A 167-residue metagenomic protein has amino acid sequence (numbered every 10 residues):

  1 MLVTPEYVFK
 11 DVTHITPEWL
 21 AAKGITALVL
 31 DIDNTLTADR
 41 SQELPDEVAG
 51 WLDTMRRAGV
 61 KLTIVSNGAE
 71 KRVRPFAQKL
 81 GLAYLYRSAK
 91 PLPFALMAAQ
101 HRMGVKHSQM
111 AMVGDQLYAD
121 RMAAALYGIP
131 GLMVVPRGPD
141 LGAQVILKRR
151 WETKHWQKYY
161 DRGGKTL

Functional and structural regions predicted by a protein language model:
M1-L30, T37-Q42, E47-M112, Q116-L167: Asp-based, Mg2+/Mn2+-dependent phosphohydrolase catalytic module
